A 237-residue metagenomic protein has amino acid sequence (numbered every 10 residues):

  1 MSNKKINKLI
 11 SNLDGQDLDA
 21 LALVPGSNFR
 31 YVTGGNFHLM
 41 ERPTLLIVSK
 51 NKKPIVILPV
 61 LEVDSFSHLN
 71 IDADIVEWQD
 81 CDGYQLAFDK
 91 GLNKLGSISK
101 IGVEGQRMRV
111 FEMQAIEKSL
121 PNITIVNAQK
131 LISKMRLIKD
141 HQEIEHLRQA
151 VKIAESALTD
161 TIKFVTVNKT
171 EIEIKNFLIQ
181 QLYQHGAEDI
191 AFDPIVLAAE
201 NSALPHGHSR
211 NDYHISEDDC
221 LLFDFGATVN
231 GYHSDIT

Functional and structural regions predicted by a protein language model:
M1-K53, T159: Terminal domain-start leader segments
N3-K4, K53, G83-I190: Flexible, acidic/His-enriched mid-domain "rim/lid" segments that flank
D19, S99, D219: Conserved acidic residues
L23-V24, I47-S49, E104, L197 (+1 more regions): Short beta-strand segments
V24-G26, L58-V60, Q79, V103-R107: Structural motif
F29-M40, Q129-K134, I138, K169-T237: Short catalytic-site patches enriched in acidic/histidine residues that coordinate or position cofactors/metals
E41-P43, I75-C81, T237: A short beta-sheet element
I57-Y84: Compact, glycine/acidic-enriched structural inserts
